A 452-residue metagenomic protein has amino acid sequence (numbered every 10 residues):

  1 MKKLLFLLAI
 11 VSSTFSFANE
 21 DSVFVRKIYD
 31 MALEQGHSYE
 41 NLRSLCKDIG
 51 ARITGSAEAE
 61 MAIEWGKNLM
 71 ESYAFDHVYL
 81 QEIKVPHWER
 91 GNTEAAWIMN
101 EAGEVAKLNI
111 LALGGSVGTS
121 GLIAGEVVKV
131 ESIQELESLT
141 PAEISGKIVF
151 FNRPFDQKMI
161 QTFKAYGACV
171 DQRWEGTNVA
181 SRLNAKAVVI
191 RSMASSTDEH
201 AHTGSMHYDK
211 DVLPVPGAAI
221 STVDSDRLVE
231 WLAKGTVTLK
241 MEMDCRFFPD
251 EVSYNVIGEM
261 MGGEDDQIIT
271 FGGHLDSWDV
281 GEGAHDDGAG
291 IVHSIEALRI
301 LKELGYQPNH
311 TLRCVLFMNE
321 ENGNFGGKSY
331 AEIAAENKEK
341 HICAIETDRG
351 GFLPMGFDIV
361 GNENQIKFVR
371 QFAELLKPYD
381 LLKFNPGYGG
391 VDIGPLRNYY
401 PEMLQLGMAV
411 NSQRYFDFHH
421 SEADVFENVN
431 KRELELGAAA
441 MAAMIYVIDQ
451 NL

Functional and structural regions predicted by a protein language model:
L4-S13: Sec-dependent N-terminal signal peptides
E20-S56, H200-S205, D276, I345-F352 (+2 more regions): N-terminal capping segment at the start of a domain
S22-F24, M99-N100, K107, L113-P141 (+2 more regions): Soluble metallo-hydrolase cores and metallopeptidase-like ectodomains found primarily in the secretory/periplasmic
V23, R43, K47-I148, N152-I160: Noncatalytic luminal/extracellular "stalk/propeptide" segments of secretory-pathway proteins
V25-L33, K47-A57, V85, G125-K129 (+7 more regions): Second-shell loop/turn segments in exported
S132-S195: A conserved hydrophobic secondary-structure block that centers on an alpha-helix together with its immediately flanking
C169, E175, V252-N255, D265 (+1 more regions): Acidic/histidine-rich catalytic neighborhood of metal-dependent amide-processing enzymes
S181, A187, R191-S192, K210 (+3 more regions): Active-site-adjacent substrate-binding region of metalloamidase/peptidase-like peptide-processing proteins
